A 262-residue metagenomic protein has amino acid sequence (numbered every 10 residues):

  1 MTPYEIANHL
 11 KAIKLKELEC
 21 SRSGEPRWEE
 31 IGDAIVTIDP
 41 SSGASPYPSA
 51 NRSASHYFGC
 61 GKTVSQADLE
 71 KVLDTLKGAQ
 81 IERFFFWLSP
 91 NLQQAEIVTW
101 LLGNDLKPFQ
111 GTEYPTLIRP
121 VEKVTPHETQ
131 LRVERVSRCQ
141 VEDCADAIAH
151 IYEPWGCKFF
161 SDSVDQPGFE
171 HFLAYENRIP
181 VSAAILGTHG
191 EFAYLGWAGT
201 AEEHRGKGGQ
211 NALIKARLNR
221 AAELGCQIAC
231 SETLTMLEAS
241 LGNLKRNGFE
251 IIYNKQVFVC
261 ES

Functional and structural regions predicted by a protein language model:
M1-A79: N-terminal charged segments
M1-L18, T63, T112-T116, P120-K158: Short amphipathic alpha-helix that is part of the acyltransferase structural core
R27-D33, E96-K107, G168-S182: Conserved beta-hairpin
S42-H56, T188-G196, R205, Y253: A conserved beta-turn-beta hairpin within the catalytic core of GNAT-like acetyltransferases that forms part
S55-S65, A198-G206, L234: A short, internal acetyl-CoA/4′-phosphopantetheine-binding micro-motif in the GNAT/acyltransferase core
V64-R132, S137-C139, S231, L237 (+1 more regions): Acyl-donor-binding surface of acyltransferase catalytic domains
S65-D74, T200, G206-E223, G242 (+1 more regions): Conserved acetyl-CoA-binding loop-helix of GNAT-fold acetyltransferases
E153-E203: A conserved beta-strand-loop-helix scaffold within acyl/acetyltransferase catalytic domains
